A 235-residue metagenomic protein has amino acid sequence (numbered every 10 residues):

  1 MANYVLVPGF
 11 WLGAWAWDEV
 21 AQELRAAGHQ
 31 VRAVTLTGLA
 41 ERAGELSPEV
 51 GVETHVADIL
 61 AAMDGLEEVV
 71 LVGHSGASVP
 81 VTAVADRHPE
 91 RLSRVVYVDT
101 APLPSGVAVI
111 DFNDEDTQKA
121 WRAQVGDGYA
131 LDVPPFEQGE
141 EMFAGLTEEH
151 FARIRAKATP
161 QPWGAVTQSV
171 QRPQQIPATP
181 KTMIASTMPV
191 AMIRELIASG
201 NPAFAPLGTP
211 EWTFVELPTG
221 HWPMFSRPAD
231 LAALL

Functional and structural regions predicted by a protein language model:
A2-R42, L66: Conserved HGGG/HGGXW glycine-rich cap/lid loop of the alpha/beta-hydrolase fold
L36-V70, D86-R87, I110-T117: Active-site loop/oxyanion-hole signature of alpha/beta-hydrolase fold enzymes
V72-A77, V81: Gly/Ala-rich beta-loop-alpha elbow adjacent to hydrolase catalytic centers
D86, R91-L92, V96-F136, E140 (+2 more regions): Flexible "cap/lid" loop of the alpha/beta hydrolase fold
A156-Q175: Active-site nucleophile elbow and catalytic-triad environment of alpha/beta-hydrolase enzymes
P189-P218: Conserved loop-alpha-helix segment in the C-terminal half of the alpha/beta-hydrolase fold that carries the catalytic
P210-L235: Catalytic active-site module of serine/aspartate enzymes centered on a nucleophile-bearing elbow/loop
